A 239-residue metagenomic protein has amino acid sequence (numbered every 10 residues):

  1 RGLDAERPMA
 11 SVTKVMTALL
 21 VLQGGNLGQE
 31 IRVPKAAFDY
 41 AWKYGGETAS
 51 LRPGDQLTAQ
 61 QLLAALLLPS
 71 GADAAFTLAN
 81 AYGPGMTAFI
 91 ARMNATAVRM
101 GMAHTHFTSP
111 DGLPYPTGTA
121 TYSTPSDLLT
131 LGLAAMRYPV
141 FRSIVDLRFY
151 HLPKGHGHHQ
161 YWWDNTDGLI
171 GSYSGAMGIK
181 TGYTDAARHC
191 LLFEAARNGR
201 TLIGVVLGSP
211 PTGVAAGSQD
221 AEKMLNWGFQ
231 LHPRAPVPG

Functional and structural regions predicted by a protein language model:
R1-S126, M136-P139: Active-site-adjacent loops and short helices of periplasmic peptidoglycan-processing enzymes
P84-G239: Penicillin-recognizing serine hydrolase domain
